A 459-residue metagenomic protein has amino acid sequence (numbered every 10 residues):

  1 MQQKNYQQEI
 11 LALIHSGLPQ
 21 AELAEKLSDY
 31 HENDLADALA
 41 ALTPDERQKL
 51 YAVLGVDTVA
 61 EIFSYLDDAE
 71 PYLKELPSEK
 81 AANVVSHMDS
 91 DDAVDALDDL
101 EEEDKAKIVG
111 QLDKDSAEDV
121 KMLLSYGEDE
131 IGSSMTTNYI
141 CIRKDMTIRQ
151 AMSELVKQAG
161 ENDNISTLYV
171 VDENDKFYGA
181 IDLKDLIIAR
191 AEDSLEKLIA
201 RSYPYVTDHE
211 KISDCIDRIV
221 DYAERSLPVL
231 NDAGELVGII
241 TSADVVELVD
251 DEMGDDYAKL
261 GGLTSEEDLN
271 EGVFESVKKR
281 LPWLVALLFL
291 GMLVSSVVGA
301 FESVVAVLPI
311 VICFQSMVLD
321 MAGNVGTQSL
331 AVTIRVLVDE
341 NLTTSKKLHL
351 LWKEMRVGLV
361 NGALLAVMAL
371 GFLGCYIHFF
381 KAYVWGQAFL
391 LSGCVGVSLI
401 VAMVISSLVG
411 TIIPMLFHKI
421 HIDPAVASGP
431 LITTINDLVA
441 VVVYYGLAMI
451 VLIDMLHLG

Functional and structural regions predicted by a protein language model:
M1-L260: Hydrophobic packing positions in regular secondary-structure scaffolds
Y6, A12, G17-L18, A24-E25 (+14 more regions): Short leucine-rich amphipathic alpha-helices used at interfaces
E32, D145, R149, H209 (+8 more regions): Electropositive phosphate-/nucleotide-binding environments in soluble metabolic enzymes
G238, T433-Y444: Alpha-helical transmembrane segments that form the membrane-embedded catalytic/substrate-binding core of multi-pass
D255-L408, I412-P424, T434-I435, L447-G459: Alpha-helical transmembrane segments and their membrane-interface boundaries that form or gate the permeation pathway
